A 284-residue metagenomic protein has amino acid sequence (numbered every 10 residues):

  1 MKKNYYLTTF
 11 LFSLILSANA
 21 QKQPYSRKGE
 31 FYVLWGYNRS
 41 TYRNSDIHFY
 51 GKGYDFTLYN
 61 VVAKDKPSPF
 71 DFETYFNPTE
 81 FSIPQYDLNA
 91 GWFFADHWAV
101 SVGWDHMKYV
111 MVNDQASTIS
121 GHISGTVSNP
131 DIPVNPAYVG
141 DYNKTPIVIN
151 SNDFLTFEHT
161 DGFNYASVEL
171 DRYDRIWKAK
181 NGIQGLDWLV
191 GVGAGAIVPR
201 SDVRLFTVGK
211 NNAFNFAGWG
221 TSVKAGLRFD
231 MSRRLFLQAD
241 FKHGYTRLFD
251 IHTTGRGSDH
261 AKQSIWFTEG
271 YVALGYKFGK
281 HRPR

Functional and structural regions predicted by a protein language model:
Q21-W92, P199-S201, E269-Y271, G275-R284: Short glycine/proline- and aromatic-enriched beta-strand/turn motifs that initiate or cap beta-hairpins
S26-G29, N89-V203, K280: Gram-negative (and chloroplast) outer-membrane scaffold detector with strong preference for beta-barrel transmembrane
R27-F31, S82-Y86, T160-A166, L186 (+2 more regions): Residues that define the transmembrane beta-barrel architecture of outer-membrane proteins
F31-W35, V100-V102, A166-V168, Q184-A194 (+4 more regions): Transmembrane beta-strands of outer-membrane beta-barrel proteins
G36-S40, D105-M107, G193-I197, K242-G244 (+1 more regions): Outer-membrane beta-barrel pore domains and translocons
S45-G51, N113-I119, I183, R200-G209 (+1 more regions): Outer-membrane beta-barrel translocator domains and adjoining extracellular loop/strand segments of Gram-negative
H48, G226, D230-R284: Predominantly the C-terminal beta-signal and adjacent terminal strand-loop region of outer-membrane beta-barrel
E73-F76, N152-E158, L205-F214, G255-Q263: Extracellular loop and loop/strand-boundary signature of outer-membrane beta-barrel proteins
